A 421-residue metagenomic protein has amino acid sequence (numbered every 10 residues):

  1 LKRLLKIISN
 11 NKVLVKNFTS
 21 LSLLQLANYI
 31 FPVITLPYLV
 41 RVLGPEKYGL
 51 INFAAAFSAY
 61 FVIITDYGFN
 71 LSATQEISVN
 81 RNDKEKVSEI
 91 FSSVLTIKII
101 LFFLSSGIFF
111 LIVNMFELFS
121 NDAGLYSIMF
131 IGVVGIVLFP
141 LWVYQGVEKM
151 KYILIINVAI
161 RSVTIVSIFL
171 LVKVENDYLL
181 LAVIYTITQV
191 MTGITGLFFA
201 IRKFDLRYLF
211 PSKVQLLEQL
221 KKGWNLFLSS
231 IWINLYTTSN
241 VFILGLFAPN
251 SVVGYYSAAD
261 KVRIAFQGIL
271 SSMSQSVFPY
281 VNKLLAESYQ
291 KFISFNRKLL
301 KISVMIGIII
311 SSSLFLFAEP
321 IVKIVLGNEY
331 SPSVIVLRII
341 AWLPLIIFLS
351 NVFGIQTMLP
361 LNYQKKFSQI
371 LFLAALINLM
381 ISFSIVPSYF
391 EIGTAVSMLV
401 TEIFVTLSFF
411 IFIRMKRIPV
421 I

Functional and structural regions predicted by a protein language model:
L1-L14, K151, Y178-Y185, I194-T237 (+2 more regions): Interhelical loop/hinge segments that connect adjacent transmembrane helices in multipass membrane
K12-N70, S106, I165, N225-S251 (+4 more regions): Signature of the first transmembrane helix
K16-N28, A54, A59, I63-V113 (+2 more regions): Membrane-water interface segments that mark the loop-to-transmembrane alpha-helix transition
I30-K47, L170-V174, N234-A265, K283 (+2 more regions): Helix-terminus/linker motif at the lipid-water interface of multi-pass membrane proteins
D66-N82, R263-S288, G354-P360: Helix-loop junctions and terminal segments of transmembrane helices in multi-pass membrane transport/translocation
V113-M129, L316-I346: Interfacial segments at transmembrane-helix termini and the short loops linking adjacent helices
A123, S127-F130, L154-F204, L373-I377 (+1 more regions): Hydrophobic alpha-helical transmembrane segments
A123, V134-I156, P344-I370: Membrane-interface junctions at transmembrane-helix termini in multi-pass inner-membrane proteins
